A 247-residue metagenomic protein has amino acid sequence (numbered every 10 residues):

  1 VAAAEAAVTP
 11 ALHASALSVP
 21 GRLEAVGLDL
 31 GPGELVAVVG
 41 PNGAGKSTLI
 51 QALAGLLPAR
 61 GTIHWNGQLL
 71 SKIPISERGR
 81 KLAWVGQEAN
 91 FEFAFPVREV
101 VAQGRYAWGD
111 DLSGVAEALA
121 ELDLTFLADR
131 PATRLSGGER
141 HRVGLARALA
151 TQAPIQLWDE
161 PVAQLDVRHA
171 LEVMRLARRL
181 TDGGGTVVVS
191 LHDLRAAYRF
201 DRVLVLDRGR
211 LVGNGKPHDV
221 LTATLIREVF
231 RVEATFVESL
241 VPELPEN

Functional and structural regions predicted by a protein language model:
V39-P41: The feature captures the beta-strand-to-loop junction immediately N-terminal to the Walker
A54: Helix-to-loop junction immediately C-terminal to a conserved catalytic motif
G61-L69, R78: Conserved ABC transporter NBD signature motif
L112-A128, Q152: Conserved ABC ATPase "signature" region
P131-L135, E139: Conserved ABC ATPase signature
Q156-E160: Catalytic Walker B motif of ABC-type/P-loop ATPase nucleotide-binding domains
R227-N247: ABC ATPase nucleotide-binding domains
